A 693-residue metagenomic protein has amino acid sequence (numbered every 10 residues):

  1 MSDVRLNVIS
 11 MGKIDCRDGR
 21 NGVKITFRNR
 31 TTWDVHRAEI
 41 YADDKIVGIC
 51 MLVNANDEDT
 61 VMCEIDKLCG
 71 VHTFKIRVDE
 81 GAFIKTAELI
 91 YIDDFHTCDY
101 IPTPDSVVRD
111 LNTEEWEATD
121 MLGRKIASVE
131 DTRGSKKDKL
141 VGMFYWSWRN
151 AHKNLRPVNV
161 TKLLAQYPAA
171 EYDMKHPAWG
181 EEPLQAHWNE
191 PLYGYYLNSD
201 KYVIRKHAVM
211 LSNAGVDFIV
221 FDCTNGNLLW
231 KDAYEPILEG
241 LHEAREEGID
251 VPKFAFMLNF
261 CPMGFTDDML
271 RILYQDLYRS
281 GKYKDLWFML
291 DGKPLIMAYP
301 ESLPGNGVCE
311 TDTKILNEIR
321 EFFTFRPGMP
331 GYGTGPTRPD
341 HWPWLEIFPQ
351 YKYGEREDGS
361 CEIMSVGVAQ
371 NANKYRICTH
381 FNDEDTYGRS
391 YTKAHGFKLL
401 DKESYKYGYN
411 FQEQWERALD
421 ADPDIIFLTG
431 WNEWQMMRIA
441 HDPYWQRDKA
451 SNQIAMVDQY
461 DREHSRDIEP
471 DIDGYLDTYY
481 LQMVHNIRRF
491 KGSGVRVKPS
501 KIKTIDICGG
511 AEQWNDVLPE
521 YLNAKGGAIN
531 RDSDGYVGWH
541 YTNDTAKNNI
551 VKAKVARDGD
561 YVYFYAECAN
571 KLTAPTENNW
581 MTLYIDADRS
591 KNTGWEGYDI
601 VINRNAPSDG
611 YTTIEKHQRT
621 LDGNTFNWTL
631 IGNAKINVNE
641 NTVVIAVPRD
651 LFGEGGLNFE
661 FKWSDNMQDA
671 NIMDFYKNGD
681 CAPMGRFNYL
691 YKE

Functional and structural regions predicted by a protein language model:
M1-I101, L572-A574, N592, R604-G610: Extracytoplasmic
F95-N150, W287, P304-T313, R488-T504 (+1 more regions): N-terminal module-boundary/linker segments of secreted carbohydrate-active enzymes
A127-P236, G430, W434-I468: N-terminal carbohydrate-binding/catalytic regions of secreted carbohydrate-active enzymes
S128-N154, Y299-N410, E416-F427: Aromatic-lined glycan-binding groove of carbohydrate-active enzymes
K136-G142, A214-I219, E247-F254, K282-D285 (+3 more regions): Loop/turn elements at helix/coil->beta-strand transitions in domains of secreted/extracellular proteins
E243-A244, A440-A511: Aromatic-rich peripheral "rim/lid" segments of glycoside hydrolase catalytic domains that contact and position glycan
V497-E512, Y584-Y611, E640, R649-E693: Acidic/polar low-complexity flexible segments
G509, D560-N570, V643-R649: Short, well-ordered beta-strand segments enriched in hydrophobic/aromatic residues
